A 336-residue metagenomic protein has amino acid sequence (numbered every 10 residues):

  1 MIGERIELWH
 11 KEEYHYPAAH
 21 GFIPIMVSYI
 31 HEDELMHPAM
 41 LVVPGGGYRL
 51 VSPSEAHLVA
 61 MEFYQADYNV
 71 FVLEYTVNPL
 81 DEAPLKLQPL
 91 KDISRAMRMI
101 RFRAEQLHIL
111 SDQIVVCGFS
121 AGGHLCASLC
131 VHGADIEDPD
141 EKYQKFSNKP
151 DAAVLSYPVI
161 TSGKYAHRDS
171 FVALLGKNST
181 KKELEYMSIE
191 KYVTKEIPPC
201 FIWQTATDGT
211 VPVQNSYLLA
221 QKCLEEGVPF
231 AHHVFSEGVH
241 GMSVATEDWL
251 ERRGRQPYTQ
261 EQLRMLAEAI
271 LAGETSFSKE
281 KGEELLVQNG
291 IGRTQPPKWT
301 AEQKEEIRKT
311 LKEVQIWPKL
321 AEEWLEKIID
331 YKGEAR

Functional and structural regions predicted by a protein language model:
M1-E34, Y165-R168: N-terminal cap/lid segment of alpha/beta-hydrolase-fold proteins
H37-G45: Short beta-strand element of the alpha/beta-hydrolase
S52-P53, L58, L73-S111, K312: Catalytic nucleophile-loop/oxyanion-hole region of alpha/beta-hydrolase and closely related hydrolase-like folds
E55, I189, P212-E225: Short alpha-helix in the alpha/beta-hydrolase fold that links the catalytic acid
A83, Y217, Q221-R336: C-terminal catalytic histidine-bearing segment of alpha/beta-hydrolase fold enzymes
R95-S170, T180, L184: Primarily recognizes the serine-hydrolase "nucleophile elbow" in alpha/beta-hydrolase and SGNH/GDSL folds
S162, T207-V211: Acidic catalytic loop of the alpha/beta-hydrolase fold
E196, F201-Q204, D208: Short beta-strand/loop motif that positions the catalytic acidic residue of the alpha/beta-hydrolase fold
